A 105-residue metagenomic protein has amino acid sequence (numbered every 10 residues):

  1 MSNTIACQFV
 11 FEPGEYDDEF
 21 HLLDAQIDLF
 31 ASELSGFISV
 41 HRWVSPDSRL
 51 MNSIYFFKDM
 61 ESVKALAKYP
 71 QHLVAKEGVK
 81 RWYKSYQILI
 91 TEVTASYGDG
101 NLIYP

Functional and structural regions predicted by a protein language model:
M1-M51, M60-K68, K84-P105: Short S/T/G/P-rich N-terminal loop/turn motif that feeds into the first structured element of a domain
G78-R81: Arginine/glycine-rich "motif VI" loop of SF2 helicases in the C-terminal RecA-like domain
